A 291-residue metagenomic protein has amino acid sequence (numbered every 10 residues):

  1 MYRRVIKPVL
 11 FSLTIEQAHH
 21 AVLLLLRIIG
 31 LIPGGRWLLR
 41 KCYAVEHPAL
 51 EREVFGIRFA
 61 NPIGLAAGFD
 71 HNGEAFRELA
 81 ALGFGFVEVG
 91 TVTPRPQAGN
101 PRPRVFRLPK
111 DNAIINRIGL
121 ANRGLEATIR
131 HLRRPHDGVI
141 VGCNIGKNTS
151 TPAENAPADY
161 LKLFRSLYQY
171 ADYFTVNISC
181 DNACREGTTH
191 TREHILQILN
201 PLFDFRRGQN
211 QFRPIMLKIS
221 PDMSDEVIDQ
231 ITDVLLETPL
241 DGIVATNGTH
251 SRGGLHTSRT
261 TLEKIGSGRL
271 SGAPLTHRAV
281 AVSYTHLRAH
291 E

Functional and structural regions predicted by a protein language model:
M1-V141: N-terminal capping/small domains of soluble enzymes
F59, A67-F69, A80, I118-T257 (+1 more regions): Conserved alpha/beta-domain cores
T276-S283: Catalytic alpha/beta core domains of metabolic enzymes, predominantly
T285-E291: Conserved small/polar residues in nucleotide/adenosyl-binding loops
